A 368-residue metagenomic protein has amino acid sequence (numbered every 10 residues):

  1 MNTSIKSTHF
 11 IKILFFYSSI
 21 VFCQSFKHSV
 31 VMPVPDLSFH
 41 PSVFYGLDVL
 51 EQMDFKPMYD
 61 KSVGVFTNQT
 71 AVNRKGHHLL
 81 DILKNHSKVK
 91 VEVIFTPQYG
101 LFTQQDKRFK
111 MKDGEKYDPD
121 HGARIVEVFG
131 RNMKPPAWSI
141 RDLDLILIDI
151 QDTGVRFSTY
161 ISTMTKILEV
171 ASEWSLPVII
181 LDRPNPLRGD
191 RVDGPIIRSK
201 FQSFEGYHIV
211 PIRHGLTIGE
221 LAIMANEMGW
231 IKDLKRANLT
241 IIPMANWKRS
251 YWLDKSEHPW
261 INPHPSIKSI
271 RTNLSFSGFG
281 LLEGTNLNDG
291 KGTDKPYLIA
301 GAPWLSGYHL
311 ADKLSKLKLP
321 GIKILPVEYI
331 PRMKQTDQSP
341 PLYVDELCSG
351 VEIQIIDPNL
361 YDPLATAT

Functional and structural regions predicted by a protein language model:
M1-P35: Bacterial Sec-dependent N-terminal signal peptides
S42-V89: N-terminal phosphate-binding or glycine-rich loops at protein starts, especially the Walker A/P-loop of NTPases
K90-Q98, L181: Short internal beta-strands
T103-K107, I179-F201: Glycine-rich, charge-decorated loop segments at or immediately adjacent to ligand/cofactor-binding or catalytic sites
K107, M111-L143, V155: Glycine-rich oxoanion-binding loops at beta->alpha junctions
D152-M164: Glycine/threonine-rich flexible loop motifs
Q202-F276: Conserved anion/nucleotide-ligand pocket segment
A300-T368: Conserved functional hotspot residues or short segments at active or partner-binding sites across diverse domains
